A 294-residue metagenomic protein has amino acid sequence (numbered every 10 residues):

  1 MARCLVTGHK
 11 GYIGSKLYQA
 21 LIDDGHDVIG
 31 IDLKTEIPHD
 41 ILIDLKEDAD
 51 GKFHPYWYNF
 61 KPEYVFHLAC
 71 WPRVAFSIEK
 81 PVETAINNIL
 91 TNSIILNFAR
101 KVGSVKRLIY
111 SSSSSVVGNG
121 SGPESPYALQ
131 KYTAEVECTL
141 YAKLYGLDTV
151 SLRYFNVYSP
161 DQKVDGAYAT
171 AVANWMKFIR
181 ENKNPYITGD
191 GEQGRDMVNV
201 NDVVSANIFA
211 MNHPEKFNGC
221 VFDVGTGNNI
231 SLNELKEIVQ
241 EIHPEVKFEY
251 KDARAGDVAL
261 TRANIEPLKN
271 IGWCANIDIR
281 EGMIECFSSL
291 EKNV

Functional and structural regions predicted by a protein language model:
M1-V157, E285: N-terminal Rossmann-like NAD(P)+-binding domain of SDR-like oxidoreductases, especially those catalyzing
K10, P126-A128, Y132, V136-R195 (+3 more regions): NAD(P)-dependent short-chain dehydrogenase/reductase
I13-K16, A171, S231: Conserved alpha-helical elements of sugar-nucleotide-dependent glycosyltransferases
I43, I179-V294: C-terminal substrate-binding subdomain of Rossmann-fold SDR/epimerase-dehydratase oxidoreductases
A49, G122, V164-Y168, N228 (+1 more regions): Residue-level signature of the cytosolic catalytic core of signaling kinases
G120, P160-K163, P267: Short beta-loop-alpha junction of Rossmann-like oxidoreductase domains
